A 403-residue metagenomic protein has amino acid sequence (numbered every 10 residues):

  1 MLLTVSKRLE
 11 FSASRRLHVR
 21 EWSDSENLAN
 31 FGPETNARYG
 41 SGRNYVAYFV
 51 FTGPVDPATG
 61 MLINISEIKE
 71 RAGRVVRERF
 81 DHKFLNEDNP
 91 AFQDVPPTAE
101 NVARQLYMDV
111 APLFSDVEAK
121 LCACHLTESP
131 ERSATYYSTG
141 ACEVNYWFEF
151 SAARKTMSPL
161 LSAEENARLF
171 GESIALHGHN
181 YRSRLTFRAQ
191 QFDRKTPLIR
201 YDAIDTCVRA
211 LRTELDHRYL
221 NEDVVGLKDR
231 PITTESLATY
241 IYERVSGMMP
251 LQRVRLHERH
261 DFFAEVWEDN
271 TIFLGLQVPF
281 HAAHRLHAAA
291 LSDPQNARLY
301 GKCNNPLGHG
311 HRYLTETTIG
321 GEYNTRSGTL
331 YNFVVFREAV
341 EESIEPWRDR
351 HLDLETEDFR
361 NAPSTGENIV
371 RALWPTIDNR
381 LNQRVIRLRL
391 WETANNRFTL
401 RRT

Functional and structural regions predicted by a protein language model:
M1-T403: Charge-rich, low-complexity N-terminal segments
